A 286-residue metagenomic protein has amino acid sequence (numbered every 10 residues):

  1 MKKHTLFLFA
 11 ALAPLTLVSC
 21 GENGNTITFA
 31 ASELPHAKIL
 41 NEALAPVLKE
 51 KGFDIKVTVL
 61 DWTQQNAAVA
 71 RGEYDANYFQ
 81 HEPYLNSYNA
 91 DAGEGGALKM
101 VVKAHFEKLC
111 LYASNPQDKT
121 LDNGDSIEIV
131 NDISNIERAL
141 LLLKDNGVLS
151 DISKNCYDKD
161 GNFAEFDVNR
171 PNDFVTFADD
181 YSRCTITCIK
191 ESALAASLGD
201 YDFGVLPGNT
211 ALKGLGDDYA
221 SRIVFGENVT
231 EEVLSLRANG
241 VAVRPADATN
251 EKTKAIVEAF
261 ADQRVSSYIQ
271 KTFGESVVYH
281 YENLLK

Functional and structural regions predicted by a protein language model:
L15-S19: C-terminal motif of bacterial Sec signal peptides marking the signal peptidase cleavage site
G24-L34, F53-T58, D125-I127: Short, well-ordered beta-strand elements
E33-K56, Q64, Y74: Short, polar/charged alpha-helical segment
V57-A67, K159-A196: Short helix-initiation/N-cap motifs at beta->coil->alpha
S87-V101, S114-Q117, D200, G214-V229: Ligand-binding "clamshell"
A97-S150, S266: A conserved helix-loop-strand patch within extracytoplasmic ligand-binding domains of the periplasmic binding
K108-K119, L236-A255: A bilobed periplasmic-binding-protein/Venus flytrap-type ligand-binding module shared by bacterial periplasmic
N135-N146, A259-Y281: Periplasmic-binding protein-like
